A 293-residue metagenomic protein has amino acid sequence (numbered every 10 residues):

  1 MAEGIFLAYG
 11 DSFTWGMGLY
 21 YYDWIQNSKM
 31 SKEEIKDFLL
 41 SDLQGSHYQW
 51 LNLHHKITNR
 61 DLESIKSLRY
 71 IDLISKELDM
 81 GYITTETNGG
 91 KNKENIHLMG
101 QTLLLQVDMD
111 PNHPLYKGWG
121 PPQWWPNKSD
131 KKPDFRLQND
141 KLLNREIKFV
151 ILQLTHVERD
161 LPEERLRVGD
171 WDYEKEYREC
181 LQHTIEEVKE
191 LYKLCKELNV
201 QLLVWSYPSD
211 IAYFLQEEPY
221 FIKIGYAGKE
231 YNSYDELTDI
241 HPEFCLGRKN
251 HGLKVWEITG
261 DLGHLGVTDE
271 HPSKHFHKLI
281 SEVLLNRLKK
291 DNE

Functional and structural regions predicted by a protein language model:
M1-Q123, P272-L279: Serine-esterase "nucleophile elbow" of acetyl-processing enzymes
L105-E293: Alpha-helical cap/lid subdomain in secreted, periplasmic, or secretory-pathway luminal O-acyl-processing enzymes
